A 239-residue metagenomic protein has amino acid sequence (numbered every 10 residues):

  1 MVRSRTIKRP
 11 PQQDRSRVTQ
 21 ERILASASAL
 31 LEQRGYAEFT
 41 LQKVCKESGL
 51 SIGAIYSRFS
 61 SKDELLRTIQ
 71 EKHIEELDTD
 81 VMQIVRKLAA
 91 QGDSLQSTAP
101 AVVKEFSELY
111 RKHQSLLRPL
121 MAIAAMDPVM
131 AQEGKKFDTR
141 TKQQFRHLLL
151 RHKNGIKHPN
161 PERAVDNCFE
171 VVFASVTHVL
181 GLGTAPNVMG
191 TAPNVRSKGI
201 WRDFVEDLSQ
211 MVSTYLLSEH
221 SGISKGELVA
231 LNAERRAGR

Functional and structural regions predicted by a protein language model:
M1-I7, K142-R151, V165-R239: C-terminal peripheral helix-coil segments that are non-catalytic and often amphipathic
Q12, V18-S26, A164: N-terminal positioning helix adjacent to the helix-turn-helix/winged-helix DNA-binding module
R22, S26, L30-E64, T68: Helix-turn-helix
I23-L31, L77, F106, V172: Short hydrophobic clusters on alpha-helical segments that form packing/core surfaces in small helical domains
L41, E71-D78: Short, basic, alpha-helical segments at the C-terminal edge of helix-turn-helix-like DNA-binding modules
T68, Q83-K112, V165-F169, A233-R235 (+1 more regions): Hydrophobic alpha-helical connector segments
E75-M82, S97, K104, E108-K112 (+6 more regions): Amphipathic alpha-helical packing segments from all-alpha helical-bundle domains
I84-Q91, L117-A124, H152-K153, V179-N187: Secondary-structure edge/capping motif, primarily at the C-terminal ends of alpha-helices and the immediately following
